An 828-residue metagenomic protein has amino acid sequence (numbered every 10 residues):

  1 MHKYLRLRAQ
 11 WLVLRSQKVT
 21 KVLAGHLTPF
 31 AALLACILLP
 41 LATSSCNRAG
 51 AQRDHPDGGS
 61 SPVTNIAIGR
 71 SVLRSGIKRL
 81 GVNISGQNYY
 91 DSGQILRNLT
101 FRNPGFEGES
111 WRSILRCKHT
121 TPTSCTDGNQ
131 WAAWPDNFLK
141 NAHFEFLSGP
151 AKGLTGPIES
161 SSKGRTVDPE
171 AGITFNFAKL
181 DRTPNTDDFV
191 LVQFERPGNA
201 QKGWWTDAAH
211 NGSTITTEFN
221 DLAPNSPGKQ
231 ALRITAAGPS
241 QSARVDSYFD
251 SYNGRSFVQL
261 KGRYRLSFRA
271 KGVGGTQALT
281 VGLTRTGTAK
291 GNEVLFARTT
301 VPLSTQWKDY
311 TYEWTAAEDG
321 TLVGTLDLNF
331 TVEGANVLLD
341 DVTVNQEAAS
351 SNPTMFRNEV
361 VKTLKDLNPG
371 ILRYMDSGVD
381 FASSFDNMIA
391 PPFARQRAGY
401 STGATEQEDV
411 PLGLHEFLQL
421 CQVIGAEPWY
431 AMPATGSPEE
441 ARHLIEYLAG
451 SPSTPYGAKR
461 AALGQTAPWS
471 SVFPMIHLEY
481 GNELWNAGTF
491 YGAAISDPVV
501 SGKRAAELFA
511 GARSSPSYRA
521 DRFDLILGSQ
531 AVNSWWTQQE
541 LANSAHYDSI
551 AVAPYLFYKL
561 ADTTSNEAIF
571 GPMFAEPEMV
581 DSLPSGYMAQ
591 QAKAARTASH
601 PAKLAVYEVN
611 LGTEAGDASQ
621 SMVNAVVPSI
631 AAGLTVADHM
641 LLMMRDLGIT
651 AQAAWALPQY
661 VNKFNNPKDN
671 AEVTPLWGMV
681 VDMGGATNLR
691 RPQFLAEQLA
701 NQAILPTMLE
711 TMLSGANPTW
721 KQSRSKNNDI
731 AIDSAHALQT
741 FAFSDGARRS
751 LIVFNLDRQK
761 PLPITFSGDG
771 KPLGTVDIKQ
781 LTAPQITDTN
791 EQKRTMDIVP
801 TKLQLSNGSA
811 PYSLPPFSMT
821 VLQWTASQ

Functional and structural regions predicted by a protein language model:
R53-G378, S383-D409, S744-G746, T801-Q804: Extracellular and organelle-lumenal recognition/adhesion modules and their flexible linkers in secreted
R269-G274, T315-A317, Q702, F754-D757 (+1 more regions): Solvent-exposed strand-to-loop "edge" motifs in beta-rich extracellular domains
G324-N336, S451, I476, D497-S629: Noncatalytic carbohydrate-binding groove/subsite architecture in carbohydrate-active enzymes
A349-P369, F417, S437-Y480, K503-Y518 (+2 more regions): An active-site-proximal structural segment forming one wall of the substrate-binding cleft that immediately precedes
A461-P498, I526-S529: Active-site groove signature of glycoside hydrolases
V606-I704, M708-D729: Aromatic/acidic polysaccharide-binding cleft in carbohydrate-active enzymes
I730-P772, I778-A783, T820-Q823: Carbohydrate-binding surface patches
K771-Y812: Acidic, Ser/Thr/Pro-rich beta/coil linker or hinge segments at domain junctions
